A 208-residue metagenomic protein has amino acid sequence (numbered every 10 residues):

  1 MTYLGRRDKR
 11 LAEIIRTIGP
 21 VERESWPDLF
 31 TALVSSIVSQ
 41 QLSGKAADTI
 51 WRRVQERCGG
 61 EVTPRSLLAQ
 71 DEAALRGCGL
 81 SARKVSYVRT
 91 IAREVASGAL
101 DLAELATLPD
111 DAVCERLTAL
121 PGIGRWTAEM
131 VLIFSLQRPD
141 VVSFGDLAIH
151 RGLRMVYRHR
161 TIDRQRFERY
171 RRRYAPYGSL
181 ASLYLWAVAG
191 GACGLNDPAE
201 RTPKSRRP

Functional and structural regions predicted by a protein language model:
M1-V21, D110-D111, R125-P208: C-terminal accessory module of base-excision DNA glycosylases/AP lyases that mediates lesion recognition and DNA
R10, I14, L42-P121, R173: Alpha-helical ds-nucleic-acid-binding substructure associated with the helix-hairpin-helix region of base-excision DNA
S25, K45-T49, V62, S66 (+5 more regions): Alpha-helix N-cap and coil->helix boundary residues
W26-Q41: Alpha-helical scaffold segments that form or flank carboxylate-/histidine-based iron centers
F30-V34, A47, L68-D71, P109-V113 (+3 more regions): N-terminal alpha-helical segment
L33-I37, L75, R171: Amphipathic alpha-helical segments that form the core helices of the histone-fold
V34, V88-I91, L153: Buried hydrophobic packing segments
S36, R52, E115, R151 (+1 more regions): Active-site phosphate/pyrophosphate- and oxyanion-stabilizing loops and adjacent acidic/basic residues in soluble
